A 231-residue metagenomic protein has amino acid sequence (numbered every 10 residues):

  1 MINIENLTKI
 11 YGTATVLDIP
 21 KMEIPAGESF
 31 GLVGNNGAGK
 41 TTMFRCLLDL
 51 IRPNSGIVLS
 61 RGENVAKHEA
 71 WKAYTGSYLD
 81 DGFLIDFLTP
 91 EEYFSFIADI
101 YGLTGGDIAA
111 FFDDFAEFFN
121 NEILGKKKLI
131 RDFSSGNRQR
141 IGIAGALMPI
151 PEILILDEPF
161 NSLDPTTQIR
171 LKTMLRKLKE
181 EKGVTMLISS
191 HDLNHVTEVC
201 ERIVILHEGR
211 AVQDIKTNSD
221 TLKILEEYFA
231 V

Functional and structural regions predicted by a protein language model:
V33-N35: The feature captures the beta-strand-to-loop junction immediately N-terminal to the Walker
L48: Helix-to-loop junction immediately C-terminal to a conserved catalytic motif
G56-W71: Conserved ABC transporter NBD signature motif
L129-F133: Conserved ABC ATPase signature
L154-D157: Catalytic Walker B motif of ABC-type/P-loop ATPase nucleotide-binding domains
P165-T167: Helix N-cap at the start of a conserved alpha-helix in ABC-type nucleotide-binding domains
S190-H191: H-loop/switch region of ABC-family ATPase nucleotide-binding domains
